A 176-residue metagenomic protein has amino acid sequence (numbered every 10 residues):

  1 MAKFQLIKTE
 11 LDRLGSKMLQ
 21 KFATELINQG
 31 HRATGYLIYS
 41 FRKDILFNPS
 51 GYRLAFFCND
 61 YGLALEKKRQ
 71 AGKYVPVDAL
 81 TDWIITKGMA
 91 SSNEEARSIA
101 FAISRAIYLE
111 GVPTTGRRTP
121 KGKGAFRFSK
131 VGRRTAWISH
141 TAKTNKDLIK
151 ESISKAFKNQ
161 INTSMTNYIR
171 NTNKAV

Functional and structural regions predicted by a protein language model:
M1-F57: Charge-rich, low-complexity N-terminal segments
Y36-V176: Charged, low-complexity interaction tracts
